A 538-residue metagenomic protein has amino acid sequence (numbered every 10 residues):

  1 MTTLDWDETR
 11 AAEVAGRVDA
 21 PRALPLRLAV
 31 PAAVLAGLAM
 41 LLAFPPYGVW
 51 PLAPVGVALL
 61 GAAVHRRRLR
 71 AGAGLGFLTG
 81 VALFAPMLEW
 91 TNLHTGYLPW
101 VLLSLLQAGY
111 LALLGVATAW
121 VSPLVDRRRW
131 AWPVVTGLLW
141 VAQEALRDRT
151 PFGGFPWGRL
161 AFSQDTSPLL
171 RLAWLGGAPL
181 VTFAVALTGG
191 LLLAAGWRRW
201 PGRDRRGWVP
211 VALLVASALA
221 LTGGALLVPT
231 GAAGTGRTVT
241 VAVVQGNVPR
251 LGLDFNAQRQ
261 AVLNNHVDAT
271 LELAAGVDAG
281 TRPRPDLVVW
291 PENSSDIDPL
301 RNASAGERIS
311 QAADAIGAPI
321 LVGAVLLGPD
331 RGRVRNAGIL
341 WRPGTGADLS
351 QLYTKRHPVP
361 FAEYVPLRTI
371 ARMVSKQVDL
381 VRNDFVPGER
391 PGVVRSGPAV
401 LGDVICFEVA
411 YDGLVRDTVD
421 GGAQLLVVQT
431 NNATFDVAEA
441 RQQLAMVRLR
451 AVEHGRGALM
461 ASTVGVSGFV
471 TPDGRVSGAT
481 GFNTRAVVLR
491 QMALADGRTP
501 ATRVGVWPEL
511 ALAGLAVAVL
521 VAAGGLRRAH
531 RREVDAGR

Functional and structural regions predicted by a protein language model:
T2-L227, D436-V437, V447-R450, T463-V464 (+4 more regions): Membrane-embedded alpha-helical bundles of multi-pass enzymes that act on lipidic or dolichyl-linked glycan substrates
T230-P508: Soluble catalytic domains of enzymes that build or remodel membrane lipids, polysaccharides, and related
